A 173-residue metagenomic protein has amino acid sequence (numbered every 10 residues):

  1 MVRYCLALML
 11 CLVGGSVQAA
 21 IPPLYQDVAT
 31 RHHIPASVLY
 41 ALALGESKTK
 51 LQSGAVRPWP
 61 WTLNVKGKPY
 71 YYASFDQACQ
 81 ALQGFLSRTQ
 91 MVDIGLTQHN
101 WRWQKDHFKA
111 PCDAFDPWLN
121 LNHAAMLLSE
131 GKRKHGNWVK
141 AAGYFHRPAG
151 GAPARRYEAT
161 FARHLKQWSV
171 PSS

Functional and structural regions predicted by a protein language model:
M1-Y4: Positively charged n-region of N-terminal signal peptides that target proteins for export
G14-S16: N-terminal signal peptide c-region/cleavage motif recognized by signal peptidases
A20-S173: Catalytic glycan-binding domains that act on GlcNAc-containing polysaccharides
